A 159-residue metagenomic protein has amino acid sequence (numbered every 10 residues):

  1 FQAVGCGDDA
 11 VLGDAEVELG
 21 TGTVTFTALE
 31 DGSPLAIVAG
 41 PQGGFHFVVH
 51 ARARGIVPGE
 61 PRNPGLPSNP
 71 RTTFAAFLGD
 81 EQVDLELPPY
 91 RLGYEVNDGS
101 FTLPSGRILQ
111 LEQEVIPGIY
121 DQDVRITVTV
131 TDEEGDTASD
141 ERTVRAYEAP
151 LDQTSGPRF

Functional and structural regions predicted by a protein language model:
F1-F159: Signals and flexible motifs at protein termini associated with secretion
